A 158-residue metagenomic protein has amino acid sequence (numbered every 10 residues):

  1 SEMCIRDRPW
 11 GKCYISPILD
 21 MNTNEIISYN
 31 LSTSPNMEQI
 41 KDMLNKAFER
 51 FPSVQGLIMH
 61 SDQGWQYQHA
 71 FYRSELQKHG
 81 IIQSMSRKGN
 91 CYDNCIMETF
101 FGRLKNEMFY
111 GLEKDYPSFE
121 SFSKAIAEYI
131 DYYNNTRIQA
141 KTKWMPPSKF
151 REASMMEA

Functional and structural regions predicted by a protein language model:
S1-I5: Short, small-residue-biased leader/transition segments that mark boundaries at the very start of proteins
D7-C13: Short loop/turn motifs at secondary-structure junctions and domain boundaries
G11, Y29-P52: Active-site beta-loop-alpha junctions of metal-dependent nucleic acid enzymes, especially the RNase H-like/DDE
D20-M21: Short, acidic, Ser/Thr-enriched surface-loop or helix-capping motifs
S61-Q63, H69-A70, M85-K105, E120-S123 (+1 more regions): RNase H-like two-metal-ion nuclease catalytic core shared by retroviral integrases and related mobile-element nucleases
Q77-I81, K105-A158: C-terminal domain-tail junction helix/linker
